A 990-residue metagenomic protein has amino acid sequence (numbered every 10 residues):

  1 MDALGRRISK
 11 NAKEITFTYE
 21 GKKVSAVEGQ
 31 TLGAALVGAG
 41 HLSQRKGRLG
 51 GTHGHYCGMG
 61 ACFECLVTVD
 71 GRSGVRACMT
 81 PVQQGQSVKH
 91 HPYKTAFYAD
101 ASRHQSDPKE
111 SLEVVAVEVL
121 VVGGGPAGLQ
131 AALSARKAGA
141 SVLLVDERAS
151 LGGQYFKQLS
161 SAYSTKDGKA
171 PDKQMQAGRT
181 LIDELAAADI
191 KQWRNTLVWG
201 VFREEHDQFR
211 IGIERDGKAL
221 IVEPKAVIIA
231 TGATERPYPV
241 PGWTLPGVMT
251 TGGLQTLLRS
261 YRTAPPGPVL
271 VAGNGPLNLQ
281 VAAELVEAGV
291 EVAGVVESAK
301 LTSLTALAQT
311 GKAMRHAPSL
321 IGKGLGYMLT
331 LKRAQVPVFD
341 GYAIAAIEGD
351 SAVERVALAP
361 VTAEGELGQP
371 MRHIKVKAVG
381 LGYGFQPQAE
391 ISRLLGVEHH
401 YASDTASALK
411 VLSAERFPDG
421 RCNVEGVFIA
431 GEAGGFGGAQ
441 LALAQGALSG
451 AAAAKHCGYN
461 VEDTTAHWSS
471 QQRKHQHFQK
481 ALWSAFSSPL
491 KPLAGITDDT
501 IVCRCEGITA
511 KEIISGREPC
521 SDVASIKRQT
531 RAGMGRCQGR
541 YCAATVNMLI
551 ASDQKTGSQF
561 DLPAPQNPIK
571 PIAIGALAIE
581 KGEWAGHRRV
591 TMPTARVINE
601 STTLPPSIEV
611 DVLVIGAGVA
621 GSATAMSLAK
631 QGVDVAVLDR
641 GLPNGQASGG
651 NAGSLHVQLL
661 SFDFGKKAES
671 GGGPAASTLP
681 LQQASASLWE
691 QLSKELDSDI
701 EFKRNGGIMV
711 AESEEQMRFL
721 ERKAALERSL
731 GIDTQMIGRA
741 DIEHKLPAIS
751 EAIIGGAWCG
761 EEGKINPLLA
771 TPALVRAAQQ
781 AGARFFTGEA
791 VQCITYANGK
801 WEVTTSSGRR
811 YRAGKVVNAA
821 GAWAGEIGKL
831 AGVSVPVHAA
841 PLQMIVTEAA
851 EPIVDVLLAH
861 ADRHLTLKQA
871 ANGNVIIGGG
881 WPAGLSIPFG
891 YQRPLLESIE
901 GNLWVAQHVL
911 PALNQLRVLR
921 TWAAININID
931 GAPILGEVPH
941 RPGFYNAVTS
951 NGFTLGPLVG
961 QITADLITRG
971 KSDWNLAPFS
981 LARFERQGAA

Functional and structural regions predicted by a protein language model:
G50-G51, G71-L120, K157, A177-P268 (+7 more regions): FAD-binding core/adjacent interface of flavoenzyme oxidoreductases
E118-L143, V281-V286, V610-V637: N-terminal Rossmann-like FAD-binding beta1-loop-alpha1 element of flavoenzymes
K137-Y155, A293-T302, K630-N651: Glycine-rich FAD pyrophosphate-binding loop
M175-Q192, V198, G324-V338, A757-K815: Helical element adjacent to the flavin cofactor pocket in flavoenzyme catalytic cores
R179-I213, V286-E390, V803-T804, Y811: A Rossmann-like FAD-binding core segment of flavoenzymes
L220, S654-D741, H864: Dinucleotide-binding Rossmann-like beta1-alpha1 core, especially the glycine-rich loop that anchors the ADP
F339-S403, V424, G431, Q479-I550 (+3 more regions): C-terminal catalytic lobe of FAD-dependent flavoproteins
I429, A433, G437, K455-E462 (+1 more regions): Active-site lid/adjacent beta-loop-alpha segment flanking the redox-cofactor pocket in flavoenzymes
